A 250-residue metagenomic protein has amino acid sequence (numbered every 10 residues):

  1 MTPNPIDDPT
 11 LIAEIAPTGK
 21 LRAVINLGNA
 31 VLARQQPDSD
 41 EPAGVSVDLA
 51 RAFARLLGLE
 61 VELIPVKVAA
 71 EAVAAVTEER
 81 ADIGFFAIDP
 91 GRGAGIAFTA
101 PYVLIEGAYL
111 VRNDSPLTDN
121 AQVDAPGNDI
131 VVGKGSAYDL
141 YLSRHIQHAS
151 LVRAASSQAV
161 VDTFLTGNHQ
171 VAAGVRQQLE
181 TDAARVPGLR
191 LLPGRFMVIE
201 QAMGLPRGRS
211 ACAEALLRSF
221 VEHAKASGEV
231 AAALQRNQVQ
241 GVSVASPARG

Functional and structural regions predicted by a protein language model:
M1-I12, G44-L56, D114-L117, A121 (+3 more regions): Extended ligand-binding regions for polar small-molecule ligands
T2-A87, R92-A94, R153, S227 (+1 more regions): Extracytoplasmic small-molecule ligand-binding "clamshell" domains of the periplasmic binding protein/Venus flytrap
I25-A30, S39-L56, I88, E106-D162 (+1 more regions): Bilobed "Venus flytrap"/periplasmic-binding protein-like clamshell domains and structurally analogous long
L27, V103-D114, R176, E180-E222 (+1 more regions): Periplasmic-binding protein-like
F53, A75-T77, V123, T163-G167 (+1 more regions): Hydrophobic residues within well-ordered alpha-helices
A70, A87-G95, L142, L165-M197: A ligand-binding cleft/hinge motif common to bilobed small-molecule-binding domains
R80-A81, N128, H169: Short, high-confidence coil segments that cap the C-terminus of an alpha-helix and link into the following beta-strand
